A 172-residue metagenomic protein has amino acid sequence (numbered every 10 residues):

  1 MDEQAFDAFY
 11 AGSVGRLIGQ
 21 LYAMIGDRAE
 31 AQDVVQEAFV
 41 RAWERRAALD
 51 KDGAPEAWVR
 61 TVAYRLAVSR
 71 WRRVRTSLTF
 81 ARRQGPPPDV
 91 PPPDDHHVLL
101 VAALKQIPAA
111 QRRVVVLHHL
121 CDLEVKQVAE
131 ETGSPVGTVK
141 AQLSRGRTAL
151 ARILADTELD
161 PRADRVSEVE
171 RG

Functional and structural regions predicted by a protein language model:
M1-G19, A29-Q32, W43: A short, charge-rich alpha-helical start-of-domain segment used by transcription regulators
Q4-A5, E130-E131, T148-G172: C-terminal edge and immediately downstream basic/flexible tail or linker adjoining helix-turn-helix-like DNA-binding
L17, L21, A31-A42, V62 (+3 more regions): Short, small-hydrophobic-rich alpha-helical interface motif
E44, D50-K51, T61-R82, P93 (+1 more regions): Arg/Lys-rich amphipathic alpha helix in sigma70-family domain 2
Y64, V68, T132-L159: DNA-recognition helix of helix-turn-helix
S69, S77-L104, E124, A163-R171: Internal acidic/polar
K105, A109, C121-T138, A149-R152: Helix-turn-helix DNA-binding module
V114-H118: A short pre-motif secondary-structure segment
